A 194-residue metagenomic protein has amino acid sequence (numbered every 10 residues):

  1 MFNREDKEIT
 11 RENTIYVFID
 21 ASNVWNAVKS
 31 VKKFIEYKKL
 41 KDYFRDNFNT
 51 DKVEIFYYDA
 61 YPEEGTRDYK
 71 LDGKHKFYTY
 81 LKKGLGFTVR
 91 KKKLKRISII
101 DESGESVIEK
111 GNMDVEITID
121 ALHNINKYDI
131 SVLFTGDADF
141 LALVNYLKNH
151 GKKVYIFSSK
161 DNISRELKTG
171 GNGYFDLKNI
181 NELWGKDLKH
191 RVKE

Functional and structural regions predicted by a protein language model:
F2-E109, K153-S158, N162: Domain-level signal for Mg2+-assisted phosphodiester chemistry and nucleotide/NA-binding surfaces in nucleic-acid
K76-E194: Nuclease catalytic cores that cleave nucleic-acid phosphodiester bonds, predominantly acidic two-metal-ion
